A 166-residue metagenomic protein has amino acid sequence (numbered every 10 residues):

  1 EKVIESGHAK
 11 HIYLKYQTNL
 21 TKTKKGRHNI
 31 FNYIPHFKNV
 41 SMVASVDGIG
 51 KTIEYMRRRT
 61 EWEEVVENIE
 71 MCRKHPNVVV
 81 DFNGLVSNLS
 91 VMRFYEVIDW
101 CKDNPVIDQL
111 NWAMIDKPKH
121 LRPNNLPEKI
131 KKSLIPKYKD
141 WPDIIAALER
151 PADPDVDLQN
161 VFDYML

Functional and structural regions predicted by a protein language model:
E1-G26, I34-E67, V79-S87, D108-R122: Core AdoMet radical
E1-K2, K25-I30, E61-E70, F94-D99 (+2 more regions): Well-ordered, non-membrane alpha-helical segments in soluble/globular domains
N88-N104: Catalytic cores of alpha/beta
K102, D108-L166: C-terminal accessory regions of radical SAM enzymes
